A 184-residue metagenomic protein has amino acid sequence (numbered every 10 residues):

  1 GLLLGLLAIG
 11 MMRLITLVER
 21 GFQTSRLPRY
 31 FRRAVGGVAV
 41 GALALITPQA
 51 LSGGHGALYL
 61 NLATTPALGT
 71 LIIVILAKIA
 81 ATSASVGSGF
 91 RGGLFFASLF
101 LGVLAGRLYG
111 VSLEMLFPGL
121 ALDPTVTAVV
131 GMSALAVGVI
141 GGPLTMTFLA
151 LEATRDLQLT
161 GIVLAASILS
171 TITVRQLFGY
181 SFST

Functional and structural regions predicted by a protein language model:
L2-T184: Alpha-helical transmembrane segments and immediately membrane-proximal extracytoplasmic
